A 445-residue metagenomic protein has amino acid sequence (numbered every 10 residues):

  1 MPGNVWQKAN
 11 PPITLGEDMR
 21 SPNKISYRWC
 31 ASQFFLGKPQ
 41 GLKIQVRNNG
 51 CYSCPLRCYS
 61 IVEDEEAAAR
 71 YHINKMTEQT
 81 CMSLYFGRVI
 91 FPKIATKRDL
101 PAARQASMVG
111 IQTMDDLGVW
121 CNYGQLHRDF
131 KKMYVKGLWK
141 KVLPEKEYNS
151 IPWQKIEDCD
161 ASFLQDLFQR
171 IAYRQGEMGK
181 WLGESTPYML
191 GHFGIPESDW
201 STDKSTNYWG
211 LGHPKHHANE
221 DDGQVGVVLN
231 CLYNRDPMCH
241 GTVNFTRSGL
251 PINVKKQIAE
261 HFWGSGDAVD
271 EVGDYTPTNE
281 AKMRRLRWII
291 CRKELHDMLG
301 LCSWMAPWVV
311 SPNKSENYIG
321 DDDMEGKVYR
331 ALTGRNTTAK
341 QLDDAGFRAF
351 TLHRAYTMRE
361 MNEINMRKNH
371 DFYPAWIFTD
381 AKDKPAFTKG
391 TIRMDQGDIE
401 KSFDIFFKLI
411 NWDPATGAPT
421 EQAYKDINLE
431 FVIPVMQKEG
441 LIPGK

Functional and structural regions predicted by a protein language model:
M1-K445: Extended C-terminal regions of large enzymes
